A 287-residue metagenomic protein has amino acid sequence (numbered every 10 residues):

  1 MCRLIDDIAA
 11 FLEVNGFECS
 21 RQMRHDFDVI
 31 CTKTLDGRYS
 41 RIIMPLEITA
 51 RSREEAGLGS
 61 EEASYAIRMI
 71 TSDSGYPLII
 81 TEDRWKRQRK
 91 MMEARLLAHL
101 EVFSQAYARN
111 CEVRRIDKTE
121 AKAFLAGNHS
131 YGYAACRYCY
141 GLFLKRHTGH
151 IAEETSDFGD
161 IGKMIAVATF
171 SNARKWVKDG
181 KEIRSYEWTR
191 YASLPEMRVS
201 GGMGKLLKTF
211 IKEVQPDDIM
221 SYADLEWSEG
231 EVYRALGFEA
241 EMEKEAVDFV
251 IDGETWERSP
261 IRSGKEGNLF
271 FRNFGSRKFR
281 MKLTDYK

Functional and structural regions predicted by a protein language model:
M1-Q22: Acidic-basic catalytic patches of nuclease active cores, encompassing PD-(D/E)XK and other metal-cofactor nuclease
Q22-H25, G132-C136, I161, F270-F274: A short catalytic or substrate-binding loop motif that flags glycine-/basic-rich loops and adjacent residues that bind
M23-L46, C139: Short acidic loop-to-beta-strand element that houses the catalytic metal-binding Asp/Glu of nuclease active sites
L35-E62, A173-K175, M242: Short beta-strand-loop-alpha-helix junction that forms the active-site gateway of nucleic-acid-processing nucleases
E55-Q88: Catalytic cores of nucleic-acid endonucleases
M91, R95, L100-Q215, A223-E231 (+3 more regions): A conserved beta-strand-loop-helix scaffold within acyl/acetyltransferase catalytic domains
I219: Flexible loop/N-cap segments at domain edges
Y222-Y286: Active-site/acyl-donor-binding loops of N-acyltransferases
